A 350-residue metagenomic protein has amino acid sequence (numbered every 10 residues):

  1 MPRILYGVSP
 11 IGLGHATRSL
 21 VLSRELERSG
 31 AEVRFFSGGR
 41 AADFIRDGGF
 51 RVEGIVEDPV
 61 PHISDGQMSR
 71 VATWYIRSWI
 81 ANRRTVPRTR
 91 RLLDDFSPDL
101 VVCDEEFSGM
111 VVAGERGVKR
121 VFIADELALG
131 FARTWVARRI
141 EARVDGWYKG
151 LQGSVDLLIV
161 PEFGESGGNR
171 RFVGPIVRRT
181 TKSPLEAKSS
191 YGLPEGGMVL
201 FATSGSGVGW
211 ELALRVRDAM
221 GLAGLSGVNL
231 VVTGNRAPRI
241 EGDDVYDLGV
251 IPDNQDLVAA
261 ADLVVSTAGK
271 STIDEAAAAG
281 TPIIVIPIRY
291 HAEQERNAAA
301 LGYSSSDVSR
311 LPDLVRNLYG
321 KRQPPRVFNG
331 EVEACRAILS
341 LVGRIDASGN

Functional and structural regions predicted by a protein language model:
V8-L20, G207-E211: A short, glycine/small-residue-rich beta-strand->loop->alpha-helix junction that serves as a flexible
P10, S29-I80: Conserved nucleotide-sugar phosphate-binding/catalytic loop shared by glycosyltransferases and other
S23, K182-L263: Donor-nucleotide binding loops and adjacent catalytic segments primarily of GT-B fold Leloir glycosyltransferases
M68-C103, F107-S108: Conserved nucleotide-sugar donor-binding subdomain of glycosyltransferases
L100-D104, F122, I251-R296: A donor-sugar binding/catalytic signature common to diverse glycosyltransferases and related nucleotide-sugar
A132, A137-M198, T203-G207, N235-R236: A nucleotide-sugar donor-handling region in carbohydrate enzymes
R139, Y246, G280-K321: Nucleotide-sugar donor-binding patch of glycosyltransferase catalytic domains
N317-N350: C-terminal amphipathic helix plus adjacent low-complexity, charged tail appended to glycosyltransferase catalytic
